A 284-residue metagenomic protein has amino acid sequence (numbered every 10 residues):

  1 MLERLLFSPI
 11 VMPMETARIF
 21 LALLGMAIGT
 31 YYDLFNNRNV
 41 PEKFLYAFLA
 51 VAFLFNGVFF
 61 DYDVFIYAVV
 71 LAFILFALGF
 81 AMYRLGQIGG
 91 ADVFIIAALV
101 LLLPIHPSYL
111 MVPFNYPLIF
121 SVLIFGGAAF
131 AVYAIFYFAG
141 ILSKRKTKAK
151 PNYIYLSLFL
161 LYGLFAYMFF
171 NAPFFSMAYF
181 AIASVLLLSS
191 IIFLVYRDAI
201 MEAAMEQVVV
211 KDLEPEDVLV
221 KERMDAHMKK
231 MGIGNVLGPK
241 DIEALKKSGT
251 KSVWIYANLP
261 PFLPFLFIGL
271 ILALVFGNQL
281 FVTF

Functional and structural regions predicted by a protein language model:
M1-F284: A membrane-topology feature that recognizes alpha-helical transmembrane segments and their immediate juxtamembrane
